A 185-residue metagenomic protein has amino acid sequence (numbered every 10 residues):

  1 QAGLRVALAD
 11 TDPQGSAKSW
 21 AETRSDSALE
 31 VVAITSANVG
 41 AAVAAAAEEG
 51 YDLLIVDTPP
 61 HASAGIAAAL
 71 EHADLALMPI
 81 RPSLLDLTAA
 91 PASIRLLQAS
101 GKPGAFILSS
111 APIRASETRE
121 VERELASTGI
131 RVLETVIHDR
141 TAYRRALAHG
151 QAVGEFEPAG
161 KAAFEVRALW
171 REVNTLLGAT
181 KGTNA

Functional and structural regions predicted by a protein language model:
Q1-A67, R95, R123-A126, A146-E155: P-loop/Walker-type NTP enzyme "switch/lid" segment
A2-L4, H72-A73, S100-G104: Short glycine-/polar-rich loops that comprise or flank the Walker A/P-loop and associated switch/sensor motifs
L8, V56, M78, F106-L108: Structural beta-sheet core signal
A62-L84: Inter-motif core of Ras-like GTPase G domains
L87-S110: Conserved C-terminal guanine-recognition region of P-loop GTPase G domains, centered on the G4
P112, E122-Q151: Beta-strand-loop-alpha "switch" segments that mediate conformational coupling across diverse proteins
V153-A185: NTP-binding/hydrolysis catalytic cores, primarily Walker-type P-loop NTPases
